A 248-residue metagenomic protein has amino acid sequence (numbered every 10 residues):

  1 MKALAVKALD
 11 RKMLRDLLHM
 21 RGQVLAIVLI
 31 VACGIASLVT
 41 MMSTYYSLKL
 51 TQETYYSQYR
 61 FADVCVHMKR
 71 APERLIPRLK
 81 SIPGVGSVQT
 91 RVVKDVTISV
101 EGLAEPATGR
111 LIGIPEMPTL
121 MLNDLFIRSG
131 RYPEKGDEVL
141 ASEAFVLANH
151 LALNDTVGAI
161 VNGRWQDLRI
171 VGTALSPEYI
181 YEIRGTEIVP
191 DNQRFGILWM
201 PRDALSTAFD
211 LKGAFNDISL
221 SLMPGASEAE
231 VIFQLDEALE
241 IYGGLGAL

Functional and structural regions predicted by a protein language model:
K2-L248: Membrane transport/envelope proteins' first extracytoplasmic loop
